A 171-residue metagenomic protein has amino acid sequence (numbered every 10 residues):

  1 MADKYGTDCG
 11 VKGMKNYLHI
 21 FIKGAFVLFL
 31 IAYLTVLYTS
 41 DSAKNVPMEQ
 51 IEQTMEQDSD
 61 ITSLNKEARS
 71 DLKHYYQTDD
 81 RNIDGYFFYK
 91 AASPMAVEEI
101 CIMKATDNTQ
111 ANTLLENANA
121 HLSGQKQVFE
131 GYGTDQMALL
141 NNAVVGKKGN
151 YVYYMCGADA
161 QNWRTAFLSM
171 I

Functional and structural regions predicted by a protein language model:
M1-N16: N-terminal Lys/Arg-rich, disordered targeting/topogenic segments
I20-L37: Hydrophobic membrane-insertion alpha-helices, especially the h-region of bacterial N-terminal signal peptides
V36-M48: Signal peptide cleavage region of secreted peptide precursors
E49-K66: Short extracytoplasmic/periplasmic juxtamembrane "stem" segments immediately C-terminal to an N-terminal membrane anchor
E52, I100, A111-N119, R164 (+1 more regions): Extracytoplasmic/secreted envelope proteins and their assembly/folding machinery, especially bacterial periplasmic
A68-T113: Extracytoplasmic/periplasmic/luminal assembly and interaction segments in envelope/secretory/respiratory proteins
A111, L115-K147: Short Gly/Thr-rich strand-loop-strand
D135-I171: A short, solvent-exposed beta-edge/loop patch
